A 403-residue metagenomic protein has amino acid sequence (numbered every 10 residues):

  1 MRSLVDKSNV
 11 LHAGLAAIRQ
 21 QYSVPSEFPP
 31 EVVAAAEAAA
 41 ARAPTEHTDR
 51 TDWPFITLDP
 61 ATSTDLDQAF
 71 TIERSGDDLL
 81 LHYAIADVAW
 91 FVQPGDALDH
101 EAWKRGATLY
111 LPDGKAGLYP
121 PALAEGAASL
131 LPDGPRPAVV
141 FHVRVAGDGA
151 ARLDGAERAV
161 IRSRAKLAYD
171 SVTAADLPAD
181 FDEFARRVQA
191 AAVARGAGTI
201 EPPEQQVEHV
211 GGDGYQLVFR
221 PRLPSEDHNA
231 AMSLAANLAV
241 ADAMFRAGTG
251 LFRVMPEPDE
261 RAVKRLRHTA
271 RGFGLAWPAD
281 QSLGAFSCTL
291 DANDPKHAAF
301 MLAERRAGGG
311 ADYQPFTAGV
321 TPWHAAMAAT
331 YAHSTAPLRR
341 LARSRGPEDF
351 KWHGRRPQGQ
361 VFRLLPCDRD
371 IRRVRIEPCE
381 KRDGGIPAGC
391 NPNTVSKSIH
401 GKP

Functional and structural regions predicted by a protein language model:
M1-P403: Electropositive polyanion-binding surfaces
